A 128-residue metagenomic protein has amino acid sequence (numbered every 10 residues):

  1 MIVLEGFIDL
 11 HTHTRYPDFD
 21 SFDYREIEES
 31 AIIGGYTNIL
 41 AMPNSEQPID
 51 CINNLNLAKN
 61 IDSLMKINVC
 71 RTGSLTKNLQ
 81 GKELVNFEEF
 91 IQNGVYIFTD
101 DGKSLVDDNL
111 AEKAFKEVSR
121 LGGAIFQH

Functional and structural regions predicted by a protein language model:
I2-D62: Metal-associated gating/positioning segment near the N- to mid-region
S45-H128: Histidine/acidic-residue-rich, glycine-tolerant segments that coordinate divalent metal ions
